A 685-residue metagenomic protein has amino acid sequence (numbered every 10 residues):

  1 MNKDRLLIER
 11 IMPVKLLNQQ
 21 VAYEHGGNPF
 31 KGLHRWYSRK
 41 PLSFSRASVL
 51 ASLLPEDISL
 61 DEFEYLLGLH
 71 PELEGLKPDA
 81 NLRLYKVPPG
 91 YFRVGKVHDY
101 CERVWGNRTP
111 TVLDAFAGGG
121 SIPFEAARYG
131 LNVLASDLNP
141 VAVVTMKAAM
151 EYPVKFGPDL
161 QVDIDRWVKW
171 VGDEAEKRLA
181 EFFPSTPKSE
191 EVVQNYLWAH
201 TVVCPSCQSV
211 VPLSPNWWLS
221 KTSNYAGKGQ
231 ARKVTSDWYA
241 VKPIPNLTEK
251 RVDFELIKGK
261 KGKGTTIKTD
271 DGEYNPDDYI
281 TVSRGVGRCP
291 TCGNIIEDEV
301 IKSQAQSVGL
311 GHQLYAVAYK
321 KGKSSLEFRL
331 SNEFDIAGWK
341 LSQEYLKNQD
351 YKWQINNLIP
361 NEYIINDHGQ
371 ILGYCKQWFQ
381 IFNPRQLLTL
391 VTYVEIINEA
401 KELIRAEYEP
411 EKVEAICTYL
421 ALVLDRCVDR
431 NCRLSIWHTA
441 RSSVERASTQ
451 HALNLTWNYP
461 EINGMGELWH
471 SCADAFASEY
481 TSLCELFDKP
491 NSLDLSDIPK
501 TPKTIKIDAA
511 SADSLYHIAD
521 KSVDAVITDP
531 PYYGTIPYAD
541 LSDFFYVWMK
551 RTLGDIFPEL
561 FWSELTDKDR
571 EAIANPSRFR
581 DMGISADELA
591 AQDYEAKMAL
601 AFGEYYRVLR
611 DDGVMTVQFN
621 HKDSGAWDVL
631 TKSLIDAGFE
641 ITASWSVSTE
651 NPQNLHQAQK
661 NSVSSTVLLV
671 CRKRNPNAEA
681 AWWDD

Functional and structural regions predicted by a protein language model:
M1-L113, P123, A127-A519, T535-S585 (+6 more regions): Nucleic-acid modification enzymes, centered on SAM-dependent nucleic-acid methyltransferases
A115, S136, T528-P530: Conserved beta-strand/loop positions that form the S-adenosyl-L-methionine
G119-G120: Conserved SAM/SAH-binding loop
V523-I527: Short SAM/SAH-binding signature in class I
R551-D555, E604, L609-M615: Short glycine-dipeptide loop
E595-D611, K632, D636: A short glycine-rich, Lys/Arg-flanked "PGG" loop and its adjoining helix->strand segment in the class I
